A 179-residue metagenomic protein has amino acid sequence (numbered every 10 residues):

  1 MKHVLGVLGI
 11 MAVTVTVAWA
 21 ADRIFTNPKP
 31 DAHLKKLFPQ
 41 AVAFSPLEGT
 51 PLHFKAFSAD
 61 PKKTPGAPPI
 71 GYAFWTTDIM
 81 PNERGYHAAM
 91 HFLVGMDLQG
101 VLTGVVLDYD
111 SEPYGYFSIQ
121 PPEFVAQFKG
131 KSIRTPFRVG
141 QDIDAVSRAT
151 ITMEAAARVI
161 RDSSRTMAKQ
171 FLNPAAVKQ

Functional and structural regions predicted by a protein language model:
M1-V4: Positively charged n-region of N-terminal signal peptides that target proteins for export
V7-V15: Bacterial N-terminal signal peptides
W19-I143, A149-E154, R158-Q179: Flexible, solvent-exposed loop/hinge segments and secondary-structure transition points
